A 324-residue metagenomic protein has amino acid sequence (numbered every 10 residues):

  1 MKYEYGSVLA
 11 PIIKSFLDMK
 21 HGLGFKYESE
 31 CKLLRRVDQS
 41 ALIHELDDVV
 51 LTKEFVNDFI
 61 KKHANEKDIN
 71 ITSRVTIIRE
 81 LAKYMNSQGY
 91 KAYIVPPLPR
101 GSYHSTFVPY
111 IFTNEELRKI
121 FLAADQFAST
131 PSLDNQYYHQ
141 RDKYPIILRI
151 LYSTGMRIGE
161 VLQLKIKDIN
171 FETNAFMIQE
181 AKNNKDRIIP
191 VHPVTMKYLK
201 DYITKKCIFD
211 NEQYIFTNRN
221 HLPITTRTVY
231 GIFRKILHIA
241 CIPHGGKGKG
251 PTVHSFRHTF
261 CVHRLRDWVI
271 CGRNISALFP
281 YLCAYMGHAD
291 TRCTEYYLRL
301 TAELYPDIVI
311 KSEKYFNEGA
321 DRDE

Functional and structural regions predicted by a protein language model:
M1-E324: Conserved catalytic core of the tyrosine transesterase superfamily
